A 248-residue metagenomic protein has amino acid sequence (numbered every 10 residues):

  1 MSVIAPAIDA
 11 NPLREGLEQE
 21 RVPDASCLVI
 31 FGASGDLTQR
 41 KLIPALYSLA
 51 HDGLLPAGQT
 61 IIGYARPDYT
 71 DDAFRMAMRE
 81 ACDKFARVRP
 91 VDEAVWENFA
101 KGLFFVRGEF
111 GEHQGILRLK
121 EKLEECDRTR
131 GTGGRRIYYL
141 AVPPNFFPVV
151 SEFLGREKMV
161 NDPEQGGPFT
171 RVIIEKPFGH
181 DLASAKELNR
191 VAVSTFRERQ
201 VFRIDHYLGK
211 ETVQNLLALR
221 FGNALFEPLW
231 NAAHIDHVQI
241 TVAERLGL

Functional and structural regions predicted by a protein language model:
M1-I174, F178-L248: Secretory/organelle targeting and membrane-embedding segments
